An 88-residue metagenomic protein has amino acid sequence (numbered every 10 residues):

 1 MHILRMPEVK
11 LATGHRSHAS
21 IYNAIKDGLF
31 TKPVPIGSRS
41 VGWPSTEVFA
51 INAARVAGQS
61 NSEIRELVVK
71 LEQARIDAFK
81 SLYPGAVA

Functional and structural regions predicted by a protein language model:
M1-D27, A50, A54-A57, V87-A88: Polyanion-binding surface elements
H18-E47: Amphipathic, hydrophobic secondary-structure cores in small proteins
F49-P84: A short, Lys/Arg-enriched interface patch at domain edges and termini
